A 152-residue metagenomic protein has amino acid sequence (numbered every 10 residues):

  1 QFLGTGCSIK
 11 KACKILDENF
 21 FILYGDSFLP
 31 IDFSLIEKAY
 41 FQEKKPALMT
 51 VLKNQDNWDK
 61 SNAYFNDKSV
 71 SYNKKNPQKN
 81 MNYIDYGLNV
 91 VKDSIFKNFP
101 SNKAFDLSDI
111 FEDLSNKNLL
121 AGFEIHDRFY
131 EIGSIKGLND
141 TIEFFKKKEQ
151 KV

Functional and structural regions predicted by a protein language model:
Q1-N66: Conserved beta-loop-beta/alpha segment of the NTase-like Rossmann-fold superfamily that binds/positions NTPs
F20-F21, F28, F33-F41, Q55-N57 (+1 more regions): Catalytic-core segments of class I nucleotidyltransferases/pyrophosphorylases that form NMP-activated intermediates
